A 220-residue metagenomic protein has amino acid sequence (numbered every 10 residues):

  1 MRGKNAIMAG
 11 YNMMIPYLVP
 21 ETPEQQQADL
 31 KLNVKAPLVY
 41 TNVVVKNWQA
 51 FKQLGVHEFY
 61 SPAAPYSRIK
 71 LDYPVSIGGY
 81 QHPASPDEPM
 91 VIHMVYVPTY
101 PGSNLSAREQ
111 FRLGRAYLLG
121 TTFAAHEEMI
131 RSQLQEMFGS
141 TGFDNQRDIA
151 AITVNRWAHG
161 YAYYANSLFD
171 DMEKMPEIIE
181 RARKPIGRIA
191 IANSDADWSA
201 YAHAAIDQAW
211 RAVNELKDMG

Functional and structural regions predicted by a protein language model:
M1-A63: Glycine-rich loop(s) and the adjacent beta-strand/alpha-helix scaffold that form part
A9, V44, A50-G220: Conserved flavin/dinucleotide-binding core of flavoenzymes
